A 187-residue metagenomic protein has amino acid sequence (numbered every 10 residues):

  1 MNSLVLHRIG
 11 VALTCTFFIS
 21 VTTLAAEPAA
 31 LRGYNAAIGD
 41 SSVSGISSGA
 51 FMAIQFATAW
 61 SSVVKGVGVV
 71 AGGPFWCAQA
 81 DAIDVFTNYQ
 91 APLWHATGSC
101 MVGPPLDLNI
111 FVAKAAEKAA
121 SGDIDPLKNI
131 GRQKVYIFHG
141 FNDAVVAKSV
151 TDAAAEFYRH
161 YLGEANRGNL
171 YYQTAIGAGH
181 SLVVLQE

Functional and structural regions predicted by a protein language model:
M1-V11: Bacterial N-terminal signal peptides that target proteins for export
G10-S20: Bacterial N-terminal signal peptides
V21-A25: Sec/Tat signal peptide C-region and signal peptidase I cleavage site
E27-I38: Conserved acidic catalytic loop of the alpha/beta-hydrolase fold
A37-S42, S62-G66, G131-Y136, N166-Y171: Loop/turn elements at helix/coil->beta-strand transitions in domains of secreted/extracellular proteins
A37-V85: Primarily recognizes the serine-hydrolase "nucleophile elbow" in alpha/beta-hydrolase and SGNH/GDSL folds
G72-K128: Mobile cap/lid helix-loop segments that gate and shape the active-site cleft of serine hydrolases
Y136-F138, N142-A144, D152-E187: C-terminal catalytic histidine-bearing segment of alpha/beta-hydrolase fold enzymes
